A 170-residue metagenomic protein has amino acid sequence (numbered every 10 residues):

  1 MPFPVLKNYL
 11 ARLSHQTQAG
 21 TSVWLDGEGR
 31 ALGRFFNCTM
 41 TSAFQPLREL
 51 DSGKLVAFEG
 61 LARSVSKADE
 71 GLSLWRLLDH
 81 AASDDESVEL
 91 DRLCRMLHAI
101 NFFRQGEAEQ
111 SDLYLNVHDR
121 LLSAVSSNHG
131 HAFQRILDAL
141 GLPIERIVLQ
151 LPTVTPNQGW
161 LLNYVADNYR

Functional and structural regions predicted by a protein language model:
P2, G27-E28, S73, C94 (+1 more regions): Alpha-helical structural motif
P2-H15, K54-L90, E109-L121, P143-T153: Catalytic core of bacterial cyclic-dinucleotide metallophosphodiesterases
Q16-L78: Active-site core of bacterial EAL-family cyclic-dinucleotide phosphodiesterase domains
G33, R135, D167: Surface-exposed charge patches
S42-P46, H80, D84-S87, C94-F103: Generic detector of contiguous secondary-structure segments
D91-L161: Catalytic core of bacterial c-di-GMP phosphodiesterases, primarily the EAL and HD-GYP domains, capturing alpha-helical
N163-R170: Short, intrinsically disordered, charge-balanced linker/junction segments flanking boundaries in proteins
